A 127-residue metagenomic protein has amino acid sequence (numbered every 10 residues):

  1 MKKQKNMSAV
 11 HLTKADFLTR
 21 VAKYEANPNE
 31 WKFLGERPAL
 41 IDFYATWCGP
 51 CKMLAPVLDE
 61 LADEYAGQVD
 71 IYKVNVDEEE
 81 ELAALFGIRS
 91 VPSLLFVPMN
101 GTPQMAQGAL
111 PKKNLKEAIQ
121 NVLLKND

Functional and structural regions predicted by a protein language model:
M1-L18, L124-D127: N-terminal targeting signals for export/organelle localization
H11, F43, A55-E81: Thiol-based oxidoreductase modules, predominantly thioredoxin-like and allied folds used for disulfide exchange
T13-A39: A short beta-strand-turn-helix
A15-L18, E80-E81, K113: Acidic phosphotransfer microenvironment of two-component signaling modules
E36-A39, F43-W47, S90: Short pre-active-site segment immediately N-terminal to redox-active cysteine/selenocysteine motifs in thiol-based
G49-K52, L95: Cys/His/Pro-rich metal-binding microdomains
L85-R89: A short glycine-leucine-enriched loop at secondary-structure breakpoints that most characteristically corresponds
S90, L95-D127: Non-catalytic, surface beta->alpha helical segment in thiol-disulfide oxidoreductase systems
